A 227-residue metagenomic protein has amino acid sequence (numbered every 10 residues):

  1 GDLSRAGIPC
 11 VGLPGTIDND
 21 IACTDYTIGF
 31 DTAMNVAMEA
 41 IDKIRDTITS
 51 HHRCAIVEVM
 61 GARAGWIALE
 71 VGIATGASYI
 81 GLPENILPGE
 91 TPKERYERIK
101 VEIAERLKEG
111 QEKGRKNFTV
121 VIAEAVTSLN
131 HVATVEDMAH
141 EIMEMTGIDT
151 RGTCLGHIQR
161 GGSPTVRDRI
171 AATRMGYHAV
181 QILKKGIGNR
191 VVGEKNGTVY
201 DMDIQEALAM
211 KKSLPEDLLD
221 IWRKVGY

Functional and structural regions predicted by a protein language model:
G1-I8, A68, T134: Short Gly/Thr/Asp-enriched flexible loops that form oxyanion-binding sites at enzyme active sites
L3-V36, G81-N85, C154: Short, acidic/small-residue loops that bind anionic groups at enzyme active sites
I8-P14, R53-V57, S78-I80, K116-V121 (+4 more regions): Structural motif
T16-I21, L87-E90, S128, Q159-R160: Short gly/pro/ser/thr-enriched loop/turn and capping motifs at secondary-structure boundaries
D18-A22, R63-I67, D201: Short, well-ordered, mixed-charge alpha-helical segments that flank or form enzyme active sites
T27, D31, A62, V166-R174: Short, conserved micro-motifs enriched in small and acidic residues
F30-I148: Accessory alpha-helical/coil subdomains and C-terminal extensions that flank or cap enzyme catalytic cores
H131-Y227: C-terminal non-catalytic interaction/assembly regions of soluble proteins
